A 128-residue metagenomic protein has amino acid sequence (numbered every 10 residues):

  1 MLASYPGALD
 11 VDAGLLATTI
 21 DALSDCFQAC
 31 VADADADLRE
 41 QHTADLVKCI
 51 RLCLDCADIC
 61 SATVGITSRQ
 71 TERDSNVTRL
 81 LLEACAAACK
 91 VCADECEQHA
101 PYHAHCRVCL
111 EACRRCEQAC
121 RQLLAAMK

Functional and structural regions predicted by a protein language model:
M1-K128: Amphipathic alpha-helical hairpins
